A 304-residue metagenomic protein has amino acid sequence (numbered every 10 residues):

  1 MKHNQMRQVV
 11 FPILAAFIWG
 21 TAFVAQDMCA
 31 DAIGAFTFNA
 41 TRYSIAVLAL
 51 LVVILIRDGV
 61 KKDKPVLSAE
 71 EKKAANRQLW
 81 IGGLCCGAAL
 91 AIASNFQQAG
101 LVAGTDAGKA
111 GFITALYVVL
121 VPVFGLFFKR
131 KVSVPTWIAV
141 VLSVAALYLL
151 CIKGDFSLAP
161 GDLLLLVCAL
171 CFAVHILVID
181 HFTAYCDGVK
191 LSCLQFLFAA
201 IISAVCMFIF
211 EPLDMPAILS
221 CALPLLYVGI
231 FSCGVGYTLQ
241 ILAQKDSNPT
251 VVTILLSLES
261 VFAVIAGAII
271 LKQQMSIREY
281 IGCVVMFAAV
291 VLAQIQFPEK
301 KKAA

Functional and structural regions predicted by a protein language model:
M1-T37, T41, G87-A88, I92 (+3 more regions): Glycine-/small-residue-enriched transmembrane alpha-helix faces in small-molecule transporters and effluxers
A16, N39-T41, A110-L116, I179-A200 (+1 more regions): Helix-helix packing/entry segments at the starts of transmembrane helices
F17-L48, T105-K109, V174-F198, L213 (+1 more regions): Juxtamembrane helix-loop-helix junctions in multi-pass membrane proteins
A22-F23, R57-I113, L149, G229-S247: Specific transmembrane alpha-helical segments of multi-pass solute transporters/efflux pumps, especially DMT/EamA
Y43, L55-G59, C221-L223, F231 (+1 more regions): C-terminal-most transmembrane helix of multi-pass membrane proteins
A46-L50, L120-P122, F127, S157-E211 (+1 more regions): Transmembrane alpha-helical segments that form core, pore/gating elements of small-molecule transporters/exporters
A49, V53-I54, Y117-I138, V261-Y280: C-terminal transmembrane-helix exit sites in multi-pass transporters
L50, V132-I152, F172, S203 (+2 more regions): Hydrophobic transmembrane alpha-helices of multi-pass small-molecule transport proteins
